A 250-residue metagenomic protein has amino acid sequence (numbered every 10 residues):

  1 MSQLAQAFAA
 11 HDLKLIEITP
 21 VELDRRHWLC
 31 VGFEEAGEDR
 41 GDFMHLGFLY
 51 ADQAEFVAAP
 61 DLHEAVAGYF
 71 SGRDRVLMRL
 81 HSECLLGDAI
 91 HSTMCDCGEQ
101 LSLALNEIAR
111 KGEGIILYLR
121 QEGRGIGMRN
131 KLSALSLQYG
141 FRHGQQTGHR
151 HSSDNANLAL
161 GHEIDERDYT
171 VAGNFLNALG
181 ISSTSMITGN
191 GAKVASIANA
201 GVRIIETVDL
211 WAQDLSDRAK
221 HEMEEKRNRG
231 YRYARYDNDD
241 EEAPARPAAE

Functional and structural regions predicted by a protein language model:
M1-E250: Catalytic domains of riboflavin
